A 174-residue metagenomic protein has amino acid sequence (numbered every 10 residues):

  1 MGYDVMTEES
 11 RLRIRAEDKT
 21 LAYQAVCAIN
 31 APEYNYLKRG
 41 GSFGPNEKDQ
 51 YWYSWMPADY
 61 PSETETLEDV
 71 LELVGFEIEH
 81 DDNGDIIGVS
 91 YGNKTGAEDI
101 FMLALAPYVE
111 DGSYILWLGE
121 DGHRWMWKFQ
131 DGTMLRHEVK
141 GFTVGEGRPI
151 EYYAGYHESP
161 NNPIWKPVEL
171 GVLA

Functional and structural regions predicted by a protein language model:
M1-E47, K166-A174: Short, extreme N-terminal segment that most often corresponds to the first beta-strand
Y51-A174: Charged interaction segments
